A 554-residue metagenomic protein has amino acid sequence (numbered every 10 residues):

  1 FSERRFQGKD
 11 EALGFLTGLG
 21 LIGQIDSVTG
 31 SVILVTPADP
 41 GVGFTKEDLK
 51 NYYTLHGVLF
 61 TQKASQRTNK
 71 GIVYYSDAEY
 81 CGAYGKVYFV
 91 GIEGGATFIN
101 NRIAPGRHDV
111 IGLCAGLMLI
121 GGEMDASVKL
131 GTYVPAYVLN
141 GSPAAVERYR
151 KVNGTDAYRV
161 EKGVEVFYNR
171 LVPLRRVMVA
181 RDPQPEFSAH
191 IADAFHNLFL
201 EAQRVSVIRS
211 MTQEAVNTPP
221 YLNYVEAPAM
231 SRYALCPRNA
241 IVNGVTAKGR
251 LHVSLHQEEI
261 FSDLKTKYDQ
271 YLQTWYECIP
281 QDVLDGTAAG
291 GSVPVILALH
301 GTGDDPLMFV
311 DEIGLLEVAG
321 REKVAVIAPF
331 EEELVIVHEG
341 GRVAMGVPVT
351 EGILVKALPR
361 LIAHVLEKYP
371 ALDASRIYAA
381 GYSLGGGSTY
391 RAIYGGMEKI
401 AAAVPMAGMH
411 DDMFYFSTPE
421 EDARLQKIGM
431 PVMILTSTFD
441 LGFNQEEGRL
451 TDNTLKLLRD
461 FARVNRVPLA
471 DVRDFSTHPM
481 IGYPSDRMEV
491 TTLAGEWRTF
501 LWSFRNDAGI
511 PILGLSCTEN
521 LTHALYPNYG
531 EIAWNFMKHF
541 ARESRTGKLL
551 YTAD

Functional and structural regions predicted by a protein language model:
F1-E3, I120, L297-L299, M406 (+1 more regions): Alpha/beta-hydrolase
F1-Y88, N101, Y271-Y276, S292-Y378 (+2 more regions): Serine-hydrolase catalytic machinery in alpha/beta-hydrolase-like enzymes
L13-G23, S27-S31, D39-L55, S65-I72 (+11 more regions): A domain-start/cap signature at the N-terminus of enzymes
E123-P135, M409-I428: Flexible "cap/lid" loop of the alpha/beta hydrolase fold
D125, P143-A144, F439-N444, T522-A524: Acidic catalytic loop of the alpha/beta-hydrolase fold
L130-A136, V172-R175, K427-V432, G509-L513: Short, proline-enriched alpha-helix->beta-strand connector loops that line the catalytic pocket of alpha/beta-hydrolase
V138-N140, I434-T436: Short beta-strand/loop motif that positions the catalytic acidic residue of the alpha/beta-hydrolase fold
A145-K151, T451-L493: Acidic, glycine-rich loop-and-strand cores that form catalytic or ligand-binding grooves in diverse globular domains
